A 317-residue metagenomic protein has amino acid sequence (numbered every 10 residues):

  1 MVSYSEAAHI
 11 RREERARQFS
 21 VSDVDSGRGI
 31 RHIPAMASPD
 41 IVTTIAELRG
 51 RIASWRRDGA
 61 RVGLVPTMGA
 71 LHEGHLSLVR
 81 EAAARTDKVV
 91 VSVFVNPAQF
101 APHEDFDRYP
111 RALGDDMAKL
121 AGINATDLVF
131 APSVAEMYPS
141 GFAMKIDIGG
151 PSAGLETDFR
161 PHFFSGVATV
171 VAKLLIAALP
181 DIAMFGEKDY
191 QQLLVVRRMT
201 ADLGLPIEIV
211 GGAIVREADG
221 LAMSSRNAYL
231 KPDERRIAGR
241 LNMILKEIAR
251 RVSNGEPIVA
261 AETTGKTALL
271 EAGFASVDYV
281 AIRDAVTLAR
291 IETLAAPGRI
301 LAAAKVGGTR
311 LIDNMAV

Functional and structural regions predicted by a protein language model:
R15, F19: Cationic, low-complexity basic patches in intrinsically disordered or flexible, solvent-exposed regions
S22-V24, D58: N-terminal start and proteolytic maturation junction detector
H32-A275, R283-T287, G308, M315: Nucleotidyltransferase catalytic core that binds NTPs
A260, E292-A295: Structural preference for alpha-helix termini/caps and helix-kink/transition segments
V280: Substrate/ligand-engaging "lid" and interaction regions
A289-I291, G298-V317: Short, basic/aromatic-enriched C-terminal tail that caps enzymatic domains
